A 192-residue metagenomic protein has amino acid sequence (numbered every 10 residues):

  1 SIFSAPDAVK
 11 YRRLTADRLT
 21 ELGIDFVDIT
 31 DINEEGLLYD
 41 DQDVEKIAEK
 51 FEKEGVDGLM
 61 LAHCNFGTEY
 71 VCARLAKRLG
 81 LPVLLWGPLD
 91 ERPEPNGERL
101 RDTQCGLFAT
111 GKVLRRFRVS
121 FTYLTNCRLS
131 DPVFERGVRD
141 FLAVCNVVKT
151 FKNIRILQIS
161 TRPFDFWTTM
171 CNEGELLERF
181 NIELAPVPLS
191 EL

Functional and structural regions predicted by a protein language model:
S1-V148, N153-L157, R162-L192: Metallocofactor- and cofactor-centric catalytic cores in central/energy metabolism, strongly enriched
